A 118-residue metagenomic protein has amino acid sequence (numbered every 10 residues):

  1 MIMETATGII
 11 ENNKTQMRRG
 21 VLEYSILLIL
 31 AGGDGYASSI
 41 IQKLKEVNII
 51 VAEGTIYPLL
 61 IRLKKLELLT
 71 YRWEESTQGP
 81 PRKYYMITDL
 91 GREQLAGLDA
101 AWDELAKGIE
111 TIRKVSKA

Functional and structural regions predicted by a protein language model:
I2-T15: Short, Lys/Arg-enriched N-terminal segment that forms or immediately precedes the first helix of a structured domain
K14-T55, E74: N-terminal helix-turn-helix DNA-binding core of bacterial DNA-binding proteins
L28, Q42, I61, T70 (+1 more regions): A cross-family signal for key residues in well-ordered alpha-helices that form functional helical elements
I56-P58, L63: Basic amphipathic alpha-helical segments that dock to polyanions
E67: Glycine-centered, phosphate/nucleic-acid-interacting loop/turn motifs that mediate DNA/RNA or nucleotide
T77, P81-D99: Basic, amphipathic "hinge/linker" alpha-helix immediately C-terminal to the N-terminal HTH DNA-binding motif
E93-A118: Amphipathic alpha-helical dimerization/coiled-coil segments that flank or bridge DNA-binding/regulatory modules
